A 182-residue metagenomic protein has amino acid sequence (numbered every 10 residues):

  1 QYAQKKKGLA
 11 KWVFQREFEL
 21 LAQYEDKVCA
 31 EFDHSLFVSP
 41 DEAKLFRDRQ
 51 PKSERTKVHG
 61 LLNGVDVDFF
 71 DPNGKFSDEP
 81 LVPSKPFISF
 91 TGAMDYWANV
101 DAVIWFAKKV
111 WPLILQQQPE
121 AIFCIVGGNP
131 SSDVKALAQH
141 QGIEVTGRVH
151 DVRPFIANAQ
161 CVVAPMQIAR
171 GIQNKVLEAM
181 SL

Functional and structural regions predicted by a protein language model:
Q1-Q23: Acceptor-binding helix/loop patch of EC 2.4 sugar-transfer enzymes, predominantly nucleotide-sugar-dependent
A22, D26-K57: A short, active-site helix/loop in glycosyltransferases that binds the activated sugar's phosphate group
A30, D48, R55-N158: Conserved catalytic-core segment of nucleotide-activated headgroup transferases in glycan assembly
D33, G142, A157-G171, L182: Acidic donor-binding loop of glycosyltransferase active sites
S39, G92, M166: Glycine-rich, N-terminal phosphate-binding loop of Rossmann-like dinucleotide-binding domains
K44, W97, R170-G171: Short glycine-rich, flexible loops that bind phosphorylated cofactors or substrates
R153, N174-L182: Short alpha-helical segment that forms part of, or immediately flanks, the ligand-binding pocket in carbohydrate-active
